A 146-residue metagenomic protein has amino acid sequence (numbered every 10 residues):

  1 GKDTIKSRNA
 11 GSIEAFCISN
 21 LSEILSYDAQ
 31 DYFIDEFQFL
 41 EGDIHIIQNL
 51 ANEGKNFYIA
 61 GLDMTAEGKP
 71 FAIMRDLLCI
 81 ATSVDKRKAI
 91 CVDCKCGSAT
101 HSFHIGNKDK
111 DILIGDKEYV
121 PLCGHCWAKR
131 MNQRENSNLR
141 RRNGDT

Functional and structural regions predicted by a protein language model:
G1-E23: N-terminal phosphate/diphosphate-binding loop that engages ATP/GTP or pyrophosphate donors across diverse enzyme folds
D28-D31: Short acidic/histidine-rich motifs immediately flanking catalytic phosphotransfer sites in two-component signaling
F37-D145: Replace "adjacent to P-loop NTPase cores in ATP/GTP-dependent enzymes" with "adjacent to NTP-binding cores
